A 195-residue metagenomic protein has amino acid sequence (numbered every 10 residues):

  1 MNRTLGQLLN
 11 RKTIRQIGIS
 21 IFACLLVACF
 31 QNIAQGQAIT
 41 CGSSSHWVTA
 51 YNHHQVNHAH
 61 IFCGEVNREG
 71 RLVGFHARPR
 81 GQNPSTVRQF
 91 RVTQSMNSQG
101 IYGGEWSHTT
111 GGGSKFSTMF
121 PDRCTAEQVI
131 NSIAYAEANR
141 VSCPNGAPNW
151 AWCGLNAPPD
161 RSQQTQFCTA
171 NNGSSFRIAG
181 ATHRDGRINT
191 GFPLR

Functional and structural regions predicted by a protein language model:
M1-K12: N-terminal secretory signal peptides that target proteins for export/translocation
K12, I21-A23, A34-G36: Intrinsically disordered, low-complexity and often Lys/Arg-enriched segments
I17-C29: Bacterial N-terminal signal peptides
N32-C168: N-terminal "domain-start" segment
S162-R195: C-terminal or internal capping secondary-structure element at the end of a domain, subdomain, or sheet
